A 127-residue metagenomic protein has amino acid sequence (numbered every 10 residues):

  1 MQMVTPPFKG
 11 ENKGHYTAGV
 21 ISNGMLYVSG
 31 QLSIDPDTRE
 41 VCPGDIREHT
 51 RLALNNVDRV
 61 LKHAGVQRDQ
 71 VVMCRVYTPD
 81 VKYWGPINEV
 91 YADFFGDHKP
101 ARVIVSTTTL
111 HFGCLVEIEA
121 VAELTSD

Functional and structural regions predicted by a protein language model:
M1-N55, R59-V72, T78-D127: N-terminal presequence-like segments and the immediate start of the first folded domain
